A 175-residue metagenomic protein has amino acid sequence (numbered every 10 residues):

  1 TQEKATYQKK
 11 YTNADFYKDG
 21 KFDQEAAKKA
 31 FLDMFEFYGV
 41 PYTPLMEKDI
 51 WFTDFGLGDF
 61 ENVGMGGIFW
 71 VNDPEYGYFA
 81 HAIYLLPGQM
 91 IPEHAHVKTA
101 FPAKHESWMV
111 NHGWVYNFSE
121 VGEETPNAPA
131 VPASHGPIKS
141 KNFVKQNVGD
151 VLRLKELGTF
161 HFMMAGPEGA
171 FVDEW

Functional and structural regions predicted by a protein language model:
T1-F79, P132-G136: A short, N-terminal "cap"/entry segment at the start of jelly-roll beta-barrel domains of the cupin/DSBH fold
F69-A80, I91-S107, T159: A short beta-loop-beta micro-motif enriched in histidine and acidic residues
H81-I83, W108, D173: Conserved hydrophobic/aromatic positions in well-ordered beta-strands
L86, K141-E168, V172-W175: Conserved metal-binding segment of the jelly-roll/cupin
L86-P87, P102-T125: Glycine- and acidic-residue-biased ligand/ion/polar-headgroup-sensing regions
P92-E93, V115-S119, E174: Short hydrophobic/aromatic-rich beta-strand segments that constitute the beta-sheet cores of beta-sandwich/beta-barrel
V97, N111, V121, P167-E168: A short beta-strand motif that forms part of the nucleic acid-binding face of small beta-barrel RNA-binding folds
N117-V148, R153: Double-stranded beta-helix
